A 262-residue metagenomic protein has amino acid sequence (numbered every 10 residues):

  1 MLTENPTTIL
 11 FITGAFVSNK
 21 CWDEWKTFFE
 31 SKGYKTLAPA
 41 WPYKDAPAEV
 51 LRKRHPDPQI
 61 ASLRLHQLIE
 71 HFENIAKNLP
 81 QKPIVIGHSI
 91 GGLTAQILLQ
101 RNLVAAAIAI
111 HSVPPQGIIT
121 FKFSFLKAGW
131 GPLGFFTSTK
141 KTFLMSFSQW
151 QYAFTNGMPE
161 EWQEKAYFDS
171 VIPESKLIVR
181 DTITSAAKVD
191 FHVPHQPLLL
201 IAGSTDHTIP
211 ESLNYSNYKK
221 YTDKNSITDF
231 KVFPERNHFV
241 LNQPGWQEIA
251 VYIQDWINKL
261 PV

Functional and structural regions predicted by a protein language model:
T3-V50: Short, surface-exposed "cap/lid" segments of acyl-processing enzymes
L10-G14, A40, H88, A202-G203 (+1 more regions): The conserved beta1-alpha1 loop
H66-P83: Conserved acidic catalytic loop of the alpha/beta-hydrolase fold
I86-G91, A95: Gly/Ala-rich beta-loop-alpha elbow adjacent to hydrolase catalytic centers
L103-T137, I178-S185: Flexible "cap/lid" loop of the alpha/beta hydrolase fold
P194, L200-A202, D206: Short beta-strand/loop motif that positions the catalytic acidic residue of the alpha/beta-hydrolase fold
P210-K220: Short alpha-helix in the alpha/beta-hydrolase fold that links the catalytic acid
I227-V262: Catalytic active-site module of serine/aspartate enzymes centered on a nucleophile-bearing elbow/loop
